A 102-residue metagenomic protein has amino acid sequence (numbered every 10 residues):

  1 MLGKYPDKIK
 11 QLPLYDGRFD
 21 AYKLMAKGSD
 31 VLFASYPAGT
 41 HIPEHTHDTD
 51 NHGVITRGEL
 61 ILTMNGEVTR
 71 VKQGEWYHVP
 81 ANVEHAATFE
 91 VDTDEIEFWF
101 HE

Functional and structural regions predicted by a protein language model:
M1-G28, L32-F33: A short, N-terminal "cap"/entry segment at the start of jelly-roll beta-barrel domains of the cupin/DSBH fold
D30-H47: Conserved short histidine dyad/triad with adjacent acidic residue
T49-L60, N65: Glycine- and acidic-residue-biased ligand/ion/polar-headgroup-sensing regions
T56-R57, K72-Q73, V91: A cytosolic small-molecule/anion-sensing beta-strand core signal
G66-A81: Short acidic-glycine-tyrosine-enriched beta hairpin
A81-E102: Ligand-binding loop in jelly-roll beta-barrel domains
